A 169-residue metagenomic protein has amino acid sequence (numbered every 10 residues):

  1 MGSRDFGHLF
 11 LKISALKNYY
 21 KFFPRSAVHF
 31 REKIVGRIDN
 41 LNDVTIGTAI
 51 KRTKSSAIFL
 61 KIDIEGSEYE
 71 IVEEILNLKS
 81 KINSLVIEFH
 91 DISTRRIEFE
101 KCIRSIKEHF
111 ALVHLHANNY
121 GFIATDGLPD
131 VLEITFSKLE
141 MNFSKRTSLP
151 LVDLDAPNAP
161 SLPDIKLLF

Functional and structural regions predicted by a protein language model:
M1-L41, S55, D91: SAM cofactor-binding core of SAM-dependent methyltransferases, primarily the Rossmann-like beta-alpha-beta module
L9-K17, I46, R96-I103: Well-ordered, non-membrane alpha-helical segments in soluble/globular domains
E32-V44, I64-G66, E73: Conserved SAM/SAH-binding loop
A49-F169: Conserved acidic-Pro-Pro-aromatic motif
